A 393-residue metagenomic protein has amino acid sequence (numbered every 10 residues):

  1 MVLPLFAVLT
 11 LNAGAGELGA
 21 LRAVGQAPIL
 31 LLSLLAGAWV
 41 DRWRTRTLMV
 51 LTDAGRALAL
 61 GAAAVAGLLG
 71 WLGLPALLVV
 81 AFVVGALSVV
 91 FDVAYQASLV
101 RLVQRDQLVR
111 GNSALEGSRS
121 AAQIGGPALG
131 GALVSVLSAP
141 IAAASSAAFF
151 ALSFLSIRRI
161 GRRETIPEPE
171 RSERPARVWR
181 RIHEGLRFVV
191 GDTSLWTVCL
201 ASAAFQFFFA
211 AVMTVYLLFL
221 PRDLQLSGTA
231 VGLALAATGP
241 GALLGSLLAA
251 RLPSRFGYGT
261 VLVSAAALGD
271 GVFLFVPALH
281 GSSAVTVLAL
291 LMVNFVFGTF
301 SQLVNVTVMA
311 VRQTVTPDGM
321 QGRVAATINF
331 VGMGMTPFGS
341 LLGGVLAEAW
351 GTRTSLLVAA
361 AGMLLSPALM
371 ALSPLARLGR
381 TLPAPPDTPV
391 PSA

Functional and structural regions predicted by a protein language model:
M1-A393: Alpha-helical transmembrane-bundle signature of multi-pass membrane transport and export proteins
